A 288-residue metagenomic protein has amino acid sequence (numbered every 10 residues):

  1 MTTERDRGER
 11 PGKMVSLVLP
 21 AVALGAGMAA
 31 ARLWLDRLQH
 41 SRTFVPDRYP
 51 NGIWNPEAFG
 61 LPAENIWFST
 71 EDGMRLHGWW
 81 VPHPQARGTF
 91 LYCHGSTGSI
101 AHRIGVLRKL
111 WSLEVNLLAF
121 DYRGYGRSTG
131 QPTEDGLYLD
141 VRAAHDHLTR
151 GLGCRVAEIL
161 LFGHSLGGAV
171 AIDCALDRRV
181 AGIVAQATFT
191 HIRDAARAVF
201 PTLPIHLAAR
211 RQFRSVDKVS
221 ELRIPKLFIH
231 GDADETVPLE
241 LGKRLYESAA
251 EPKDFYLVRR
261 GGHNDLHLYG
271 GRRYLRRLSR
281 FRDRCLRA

Functional and structural regions predicted by a protein language model:
A21-W67: An N-terminal hydrophobic leader/cap segment in hydrolases
E71-H147, G151: Membrane-embedded segments
V106, S215, I224, P238-E247: Short alpha-helix in the alpha/beta-hydrolase fold that links the catalytic acid
H147-G151, A157-T202: Primarily recognizes the serine-hydrolase "nucleophile elbow" in alpha/beta-hydrolase and SGNH/GDSL folds
L222, F228-H230, D234: Short beta-strand/loop motif that positions the catalytic acidic residue of the alpha/beta-hydrolase fold
D232-V237, N264-D265: Acidic catalytic loop of the alpha/beta-hydrolase fold
K243-N264: Catalytic histidine neighborhood in serine/cysteine hydrolases with alpha/beta-hydrolase-type architecture
H267-R280: Post-His helix in hydrolase/transferase enzymes
